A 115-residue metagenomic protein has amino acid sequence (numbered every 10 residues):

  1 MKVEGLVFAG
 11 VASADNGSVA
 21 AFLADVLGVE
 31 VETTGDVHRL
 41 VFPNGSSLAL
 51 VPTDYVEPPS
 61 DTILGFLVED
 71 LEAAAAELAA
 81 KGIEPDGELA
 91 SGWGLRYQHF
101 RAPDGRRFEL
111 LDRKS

Functional and structural regions predicted by a protein language model:
M1-K2, A79-S115: Vicinal oxygen chelate
M1-S18, T62-L64, K114-S115: N-terminal beta-strand motif that seeds the catalytic metal site of vicinal oxygen chelate
D15-N16, E69-L71: Helix N-cap motif at beta-to-alpha junctions
V19-V26, L78, G105: Conserved active-site tyrosine of GNAT-family acetyltransferases
D25-E32, G82-E84: Conserved acetyl-CoA-binding loop of GNAT-fold acetyltransferases
G28-T62, R107-R113: Conserved short beta-strand elements that form part of the metal-binding/catalytic scaffold of enzyme active sites
H38, T62-L64, G94-Q98: Short beta-strand micro-motifs in enzyme catalytic cores
S60, E72-E77: Short amphipathic alpha-helices within nucleic acid-binding modules
